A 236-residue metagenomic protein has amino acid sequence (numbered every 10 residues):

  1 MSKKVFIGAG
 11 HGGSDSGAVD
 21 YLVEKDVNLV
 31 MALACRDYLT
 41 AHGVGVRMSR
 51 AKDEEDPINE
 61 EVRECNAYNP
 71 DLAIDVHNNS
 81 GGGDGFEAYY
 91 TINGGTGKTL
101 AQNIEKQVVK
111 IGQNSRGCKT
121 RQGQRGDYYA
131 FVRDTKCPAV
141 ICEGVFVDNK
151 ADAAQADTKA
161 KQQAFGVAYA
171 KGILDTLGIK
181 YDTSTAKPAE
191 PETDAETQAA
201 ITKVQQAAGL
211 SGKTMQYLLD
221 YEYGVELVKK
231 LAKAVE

Functional and structural regions predicted by a protein language model:
M1-K3, D194: Extreme N-terminus of proteins, especially the signal/transit-peptide cleavage junction and the first residues
K3-D20, I74: Catalytic-core environment of secreted peptidases
K3-K4, D26-P188: Active-site-proximal helix/loop segments of hydrolytic enzymes
S16-V30: Glycine- and acidic-residue-enriched helix-capping/strand-helix junction motifs
A18, A51, D152, Q205 (+1 more regions): Short, flexible active-site loop motifs that bind/organize anionic cofactors or intermediates
P188-E236: Short, solvent-exposed alpha-helical surface patches in non-cytosolic proteins
